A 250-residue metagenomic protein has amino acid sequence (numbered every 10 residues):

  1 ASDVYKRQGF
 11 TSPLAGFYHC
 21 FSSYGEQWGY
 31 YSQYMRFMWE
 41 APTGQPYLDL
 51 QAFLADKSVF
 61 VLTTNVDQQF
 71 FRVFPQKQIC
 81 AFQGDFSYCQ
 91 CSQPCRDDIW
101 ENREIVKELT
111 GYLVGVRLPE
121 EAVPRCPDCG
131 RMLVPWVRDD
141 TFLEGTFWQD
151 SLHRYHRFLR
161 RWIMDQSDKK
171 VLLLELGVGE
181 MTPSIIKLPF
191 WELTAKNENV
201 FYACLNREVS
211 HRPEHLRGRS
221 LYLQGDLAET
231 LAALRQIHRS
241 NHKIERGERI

Functional and structural regions predicted by a protein language model:
S2-I250: Conserved catalytic alpha/beta core of Sir2/sirtuin-type deacylases, generalized to analogous enzyme cores that bind
